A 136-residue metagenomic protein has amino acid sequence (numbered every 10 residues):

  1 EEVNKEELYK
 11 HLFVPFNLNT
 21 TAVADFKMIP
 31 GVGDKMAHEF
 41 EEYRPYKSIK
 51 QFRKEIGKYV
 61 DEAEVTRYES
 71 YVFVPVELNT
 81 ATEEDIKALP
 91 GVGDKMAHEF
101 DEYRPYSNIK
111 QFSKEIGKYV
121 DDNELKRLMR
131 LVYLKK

Functional and structural regions predicted by a protein language model:
E1-N19, K54-N79, I116-K136: Alpha-helical interaction/regulatory segments in DNA maintenance proteins
V23, A37, I49, V65 (+4 more regions): Intrinsic low-complexity tandem-repeat regions in disordered proteins
F26-I29, A37-E41, F52, I86-L89 (+2 more regions): Short alpha-helical segments in extracytoplasmic peptidoglycan/chitin-binding modules and envelope-associated proteins
D34-M36, K47-Q51, V60-D61, S107-Q111 (+1 more regions): Short loop/beta submotifs within extracellular cysteine-rich repeat domains
Y43-P45, Y103-P105: Residue-level signature of tetratricopeptide-repeat
R44, N79-A81: Intrinsically disordered/low-complexity terminal segments and short unstructured peptides
